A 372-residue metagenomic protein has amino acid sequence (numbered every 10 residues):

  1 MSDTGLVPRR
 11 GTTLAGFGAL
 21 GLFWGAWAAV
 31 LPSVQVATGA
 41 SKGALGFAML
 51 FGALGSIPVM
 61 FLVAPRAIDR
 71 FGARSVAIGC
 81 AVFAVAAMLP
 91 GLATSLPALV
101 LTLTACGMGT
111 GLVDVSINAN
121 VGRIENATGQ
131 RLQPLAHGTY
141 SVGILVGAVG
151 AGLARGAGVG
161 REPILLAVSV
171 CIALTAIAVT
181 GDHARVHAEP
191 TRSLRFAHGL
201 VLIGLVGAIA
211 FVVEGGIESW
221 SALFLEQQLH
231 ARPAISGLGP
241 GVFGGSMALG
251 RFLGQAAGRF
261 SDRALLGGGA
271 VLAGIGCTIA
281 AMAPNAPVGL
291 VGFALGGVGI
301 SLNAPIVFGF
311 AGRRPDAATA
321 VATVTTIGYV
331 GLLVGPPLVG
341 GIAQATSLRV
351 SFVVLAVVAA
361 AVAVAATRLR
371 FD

Functional and structural regions predicted by a protein language model:
A29-G43, S219-I235: Short amphipathic helix-loop junctions that connect adjacent transmembrane helices in Major Facilitator Superfamily/SLC
P58-G72, R155, G250-D262, A343: Helix-to-loop junctions at the C-terminal end of transmembrane segments in multipass secondary transporters
P58-P97: Conserved MFS/SLC helix-loop-helix module at the cytosolic interface between two early adjacent transmembrane helices
R74-L89, S169, A264-I279, V353-A356: Structural signature of the two symmetry-related core transmembrane helices
G91-T102, M282-V291: Helix-loop junctions at membrane interfaces in 12-TM secondary transporters
G111-A127, S301-P315: Intracellular juxtamembrane helix-capping segments at the cytosolic ends of symmetry-related transmembrane helices
E162-T180, V350-R368: Symmetry-related core transmembrane helices of the 12-TM Major Facilitator Superfamily/SLC fold
R263-V307: C-terminal transmembrane helical hairpin of 12-TM major facilitator-type secondary transporters
